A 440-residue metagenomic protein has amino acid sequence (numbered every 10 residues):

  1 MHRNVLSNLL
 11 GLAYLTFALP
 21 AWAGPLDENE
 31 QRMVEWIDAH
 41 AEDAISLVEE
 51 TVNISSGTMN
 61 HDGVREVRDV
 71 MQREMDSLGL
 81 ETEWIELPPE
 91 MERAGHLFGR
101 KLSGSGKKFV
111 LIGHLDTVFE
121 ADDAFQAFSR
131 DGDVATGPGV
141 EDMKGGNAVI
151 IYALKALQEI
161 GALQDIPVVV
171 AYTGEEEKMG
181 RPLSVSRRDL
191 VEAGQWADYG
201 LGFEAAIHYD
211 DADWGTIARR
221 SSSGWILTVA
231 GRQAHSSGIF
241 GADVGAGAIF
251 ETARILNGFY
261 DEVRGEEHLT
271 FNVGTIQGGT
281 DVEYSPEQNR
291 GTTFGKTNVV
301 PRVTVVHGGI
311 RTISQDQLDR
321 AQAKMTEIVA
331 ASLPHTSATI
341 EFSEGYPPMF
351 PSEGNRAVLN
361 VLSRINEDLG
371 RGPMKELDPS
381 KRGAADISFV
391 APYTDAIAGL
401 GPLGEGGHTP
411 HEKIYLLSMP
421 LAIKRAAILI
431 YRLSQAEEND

Functional and structural regions predicted by a protein language model:
M1-L10: Bacterial N-terminal signal peptides that target proteins for export
L10-G11, A21: Cleavable N-terminal signal peptides
G24-P138, Q158-Q164: Acidic/His- and Gly-rich active-site-bordering loop/insert found across diverse amide/peptide-bond hydrolases
G24-R32, S46, E74, A205 (+3 more regions): Metal-dependent amide/peptide-bond hydrolase catalytic core, centered on the "pita-bread" metallohydrolase fold
S105-Y172, K178, E192-Q195, P410 (+1 more regions): Active-site metal-coordination/substrate-binding segment of hydrolases, especially metallo-dependent peptidases
E120-R130, A218-S221, P286-G291: Short, flexible, mixed-charge acidic loops at enzyme active sites
M143-A218, G278-Q288, E438-D440: Acidic/histidine-rich catalytic neighborhood of metal-dependent amide-processing enzymes
